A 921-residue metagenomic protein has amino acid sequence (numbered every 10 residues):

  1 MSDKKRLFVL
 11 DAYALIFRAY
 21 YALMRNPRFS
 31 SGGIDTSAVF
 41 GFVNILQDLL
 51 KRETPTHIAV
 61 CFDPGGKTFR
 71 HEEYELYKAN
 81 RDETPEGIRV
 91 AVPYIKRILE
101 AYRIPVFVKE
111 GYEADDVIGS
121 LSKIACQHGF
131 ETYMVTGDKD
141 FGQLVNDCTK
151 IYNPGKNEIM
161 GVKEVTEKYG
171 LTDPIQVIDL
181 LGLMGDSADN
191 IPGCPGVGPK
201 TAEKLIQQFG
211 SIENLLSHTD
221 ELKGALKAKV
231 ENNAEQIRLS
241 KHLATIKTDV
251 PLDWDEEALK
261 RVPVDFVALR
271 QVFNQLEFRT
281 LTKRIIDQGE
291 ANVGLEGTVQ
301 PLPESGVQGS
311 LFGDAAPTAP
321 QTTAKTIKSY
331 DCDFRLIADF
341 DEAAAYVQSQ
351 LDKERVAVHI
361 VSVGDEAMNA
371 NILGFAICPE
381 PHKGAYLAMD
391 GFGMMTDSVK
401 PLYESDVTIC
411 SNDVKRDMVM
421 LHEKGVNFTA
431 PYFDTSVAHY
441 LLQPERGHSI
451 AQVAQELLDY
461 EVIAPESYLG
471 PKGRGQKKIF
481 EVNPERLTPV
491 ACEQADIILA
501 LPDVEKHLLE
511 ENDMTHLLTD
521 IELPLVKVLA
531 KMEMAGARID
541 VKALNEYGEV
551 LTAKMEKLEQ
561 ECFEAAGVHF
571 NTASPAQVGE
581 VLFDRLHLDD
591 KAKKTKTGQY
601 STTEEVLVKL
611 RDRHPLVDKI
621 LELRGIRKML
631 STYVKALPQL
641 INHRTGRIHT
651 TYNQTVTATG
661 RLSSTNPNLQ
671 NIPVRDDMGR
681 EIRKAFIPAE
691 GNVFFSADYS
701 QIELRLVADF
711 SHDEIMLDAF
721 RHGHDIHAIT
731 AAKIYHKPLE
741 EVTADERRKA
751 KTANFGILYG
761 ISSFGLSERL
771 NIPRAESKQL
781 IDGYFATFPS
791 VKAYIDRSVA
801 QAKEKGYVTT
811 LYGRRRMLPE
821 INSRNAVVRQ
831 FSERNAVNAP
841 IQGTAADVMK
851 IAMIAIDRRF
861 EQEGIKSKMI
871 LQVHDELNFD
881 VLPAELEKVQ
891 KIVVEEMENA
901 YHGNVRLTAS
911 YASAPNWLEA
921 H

Functional and structural regions predicted by a protein language model:
S2-V135, K139-K163, Q236-L239, T245-D253 (+1 more regions): Noncatalytic, basic helical substrate-engagement surface that gates or grips nucleic-acid strands
L7-F8, R18-H57, E75-L76, N80-G87 (+4 more regions): Conserved RNase H-like, two-metal-ion catalytic cores of nucleic-acid enzymes
L76-V90, F141-T172, L226-K229, Y386-S398 (+1 more regions): Short alpha-helix plus adjacent loop in nuclease-associated cores
K150, P154-G155, P174-H242, L252 (+5 more regions): Accessory alpha-helical DNA-binding modules that contact the DNA backbone or grooves
N233-D390, C410, V414, E445 (+9 more regions): Conserved "right-hand" nucleotidyltransferase catalytic core of DNA-directed polymerases
K477-F480, M534, N642-T645, H649-T650 (+6 more regions): Conserved catalytic core of nucleic-acid polymerases
L509-I521, L525, V848, A852-V873 (+1 more regions): Active-site palm subdomain of RNA-directed nucleic acid polymerases
A553, K557-Q560, E564-D618, A786-N838 (+1 more regions): C-terminal polymerase-core module
